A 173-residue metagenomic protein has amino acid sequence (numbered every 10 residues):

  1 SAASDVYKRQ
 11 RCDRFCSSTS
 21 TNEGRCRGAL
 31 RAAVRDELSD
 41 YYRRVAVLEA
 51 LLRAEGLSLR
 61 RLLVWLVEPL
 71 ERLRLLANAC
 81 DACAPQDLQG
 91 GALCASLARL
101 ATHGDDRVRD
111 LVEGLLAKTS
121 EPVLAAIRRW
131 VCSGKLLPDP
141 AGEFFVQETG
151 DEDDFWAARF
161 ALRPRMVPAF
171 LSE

Functional and structural regions predicted by a protein language model:
A2-Y7: Short, small-residue-biased leader/transition segments that mark boundaries at the very start of proteins
K8-C16, E37-L52, L70-C80, A84-A98 (+1 more regions): Extended amphipathic alpha-helical scaffold segments
R9-N22, F144-E173: Eukaryotic small-GTPase/lipid signaling interfaces
S17-N22, A46-G56, L93-D110, A158-R159: Short, charged/polar, low-complexity loop and linker segments that flank or interrupt alpha-helical bundles
A29, A33, D40, V47 (+9 more regions): Acidic, Ser/Thr-rich intrinsically disordered and amphipathic helical segments
G56-V67, L76-C83, T149: Eukaryotic endomembrane contact-site and trafficking scaffolds
D81, A92-E148, R163-E173: Extended amphipathic alpha-helical scaffold segments
